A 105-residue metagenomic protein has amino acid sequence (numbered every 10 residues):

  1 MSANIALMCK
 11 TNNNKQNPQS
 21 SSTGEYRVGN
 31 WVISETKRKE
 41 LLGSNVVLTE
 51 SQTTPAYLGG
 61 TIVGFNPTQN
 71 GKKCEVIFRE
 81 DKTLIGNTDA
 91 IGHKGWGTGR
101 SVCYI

Functional and structural regions predicted by a protein language model:
S2-I105: Structured alpha/beta reader/binder surfaces that contact nucleic acids or chromatin modification marks
